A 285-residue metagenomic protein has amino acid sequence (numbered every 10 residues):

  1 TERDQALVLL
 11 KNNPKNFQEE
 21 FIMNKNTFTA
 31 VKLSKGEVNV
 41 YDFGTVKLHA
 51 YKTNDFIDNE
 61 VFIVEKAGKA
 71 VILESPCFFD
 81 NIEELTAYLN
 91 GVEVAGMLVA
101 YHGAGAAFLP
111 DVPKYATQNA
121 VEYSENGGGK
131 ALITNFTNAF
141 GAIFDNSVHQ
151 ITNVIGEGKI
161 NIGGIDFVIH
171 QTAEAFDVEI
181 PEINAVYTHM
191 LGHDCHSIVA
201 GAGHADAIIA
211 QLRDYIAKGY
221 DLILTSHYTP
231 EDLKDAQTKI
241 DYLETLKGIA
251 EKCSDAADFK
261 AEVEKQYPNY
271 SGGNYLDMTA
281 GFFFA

Functional and structural regions predicted by a protein language model:
R3-I22: Short, Lys/Arg-enriched N-terminal segments with co-localized hydrophobic residues within the first ~10-30 amino acids
E19-I22, T86, G103-T134, A142-I143: Binuclear metal-dependent hydrolase catalytic cores
N24, A217-G219, T229-A285: Accessory terminal helices/loops
K25-V38, E125-A175: Metallo-beta-lactamase
K32-A87, F176-M190: Conserved beta-strand hairpin/beta-sheet module of binuclear metal-dependent hydrolase folds, prominently
I57-D58, F79-N81, A100-F108, V121-S124 (+2 more regions): Active-site environment of divalent metal-dependent phosphoester hydrolases
G68-K69, C77-A120, K218-G219: Active-site metal-binding motif and surrounding structural segment of the metallo-beta-lactamase
A70-I72, P76-C77, V168-I240, E244-T245: Metallo-beta-lactamase
